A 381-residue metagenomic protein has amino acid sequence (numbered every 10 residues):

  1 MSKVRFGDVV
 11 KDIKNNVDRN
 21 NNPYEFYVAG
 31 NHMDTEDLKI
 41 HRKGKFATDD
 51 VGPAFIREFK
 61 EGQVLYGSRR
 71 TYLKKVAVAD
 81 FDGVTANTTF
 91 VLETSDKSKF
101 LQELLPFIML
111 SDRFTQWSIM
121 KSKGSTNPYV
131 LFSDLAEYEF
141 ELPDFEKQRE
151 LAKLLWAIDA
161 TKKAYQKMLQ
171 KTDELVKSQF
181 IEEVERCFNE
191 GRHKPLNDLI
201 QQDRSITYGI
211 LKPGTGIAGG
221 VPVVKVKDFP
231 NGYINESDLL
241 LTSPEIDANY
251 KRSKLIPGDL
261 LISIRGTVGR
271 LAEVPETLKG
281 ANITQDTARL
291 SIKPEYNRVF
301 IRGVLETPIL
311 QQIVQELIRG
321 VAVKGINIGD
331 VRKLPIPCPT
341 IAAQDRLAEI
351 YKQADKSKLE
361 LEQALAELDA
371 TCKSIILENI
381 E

Functional and structural regions predicted by a protein language model:
M1-R19, E137-K153, Q166-T207, K333-D345 (+1 more regions): Non-catalytic DNA-recognition/assembly elements of restriction-modification systems
G7-D18, V28-E61, N197-P213, K227-P257: Sequence-specific dsDNA recognition surfaces
F55-R57, E61-L110, K225, I246 (+1 more regions): A short beta-sheet element
R69, G83-F90, K123-E146, T267 (+3 more regions): A short glycine-rich beta-alpha junction/loop motif
K162: Mixed-charge (Asp/Glu-Lys/Arg
V314: Glycine/small-residue-rich phosphate/adenosyl-binding loop
